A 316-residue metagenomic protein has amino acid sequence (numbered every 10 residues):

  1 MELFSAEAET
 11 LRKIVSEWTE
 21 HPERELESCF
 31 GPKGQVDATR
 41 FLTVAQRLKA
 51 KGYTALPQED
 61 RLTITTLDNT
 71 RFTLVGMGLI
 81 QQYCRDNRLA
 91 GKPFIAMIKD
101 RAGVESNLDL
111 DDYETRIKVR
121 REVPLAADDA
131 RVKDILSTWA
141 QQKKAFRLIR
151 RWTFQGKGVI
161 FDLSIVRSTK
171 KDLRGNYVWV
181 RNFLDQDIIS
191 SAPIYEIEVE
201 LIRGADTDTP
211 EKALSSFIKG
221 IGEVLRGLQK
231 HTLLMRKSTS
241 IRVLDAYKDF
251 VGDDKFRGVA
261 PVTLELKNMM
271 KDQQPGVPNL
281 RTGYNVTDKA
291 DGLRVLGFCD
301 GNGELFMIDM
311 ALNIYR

Functional and structural regions predicted by a protein language model:
M1-K255: Phosphate-end processing signature that detects enzymes handling 5′-triphosphorylated RNA and polyphosphate
L214-R316: Active-site-proximal "nucleotidyltransferase
